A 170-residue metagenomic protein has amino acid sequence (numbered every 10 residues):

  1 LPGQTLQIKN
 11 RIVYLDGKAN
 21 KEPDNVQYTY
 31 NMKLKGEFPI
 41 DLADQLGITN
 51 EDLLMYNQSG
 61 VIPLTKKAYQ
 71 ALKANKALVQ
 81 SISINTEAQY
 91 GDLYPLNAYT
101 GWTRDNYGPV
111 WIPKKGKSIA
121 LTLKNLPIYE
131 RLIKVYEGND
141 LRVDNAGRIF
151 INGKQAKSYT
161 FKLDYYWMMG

Functional and structural regions predicted by a protein language model:
L1-G170: Extended hydrophobic leader/signal-anchor segments used for secretion and membrane insertion
